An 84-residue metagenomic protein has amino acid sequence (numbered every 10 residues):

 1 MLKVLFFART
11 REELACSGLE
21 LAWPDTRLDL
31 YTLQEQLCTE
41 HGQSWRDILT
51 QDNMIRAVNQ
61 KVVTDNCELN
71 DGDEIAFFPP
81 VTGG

Functional and structural regions predicted by a protein language model:
M1-G83: Ubiquitin-like/PB1-type beta-grasp interaction modules and other compact soluble beta-rich domains
